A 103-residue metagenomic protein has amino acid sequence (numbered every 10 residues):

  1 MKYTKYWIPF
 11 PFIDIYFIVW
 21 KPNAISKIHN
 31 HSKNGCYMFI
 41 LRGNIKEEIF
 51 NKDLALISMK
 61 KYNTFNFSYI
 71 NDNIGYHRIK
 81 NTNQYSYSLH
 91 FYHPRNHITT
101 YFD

Functional and structural regions predicted by a protein language model:
M1-A24: A short glycine-rich, His/Asp/Glu-containing loop-to-beta-strand
I15-V19, Y37, M59-K61, F67-Y69 (+1 more regions): Conserved hydrophobic/aromatic beta-strand scaffold that supports enzyme active sites
Y16-H31, D72-I74: Conserved short histidine dyad/triad with adjacent acidic residue
P22, K33-K46, N51: Glycine- and acidic-residue-biased ligand/ion/polar-headgroup-sensing regions
N30-S32, N81-N83: Short glycine/proline-enriched turns and hinge-like loops at secondary-structure junctions
Y37-M38, Q84-T99: A short hydrophobic beta-strand segment most commonly corresponding to one strand of the jelly-roll/cupin
I49-T82: Short acidic-glycine-tyrosine-enriched beta hairpin
I79, Y101-D103: Long cytosolic regulatory regions associated with cyclic-nucleotide signaling
